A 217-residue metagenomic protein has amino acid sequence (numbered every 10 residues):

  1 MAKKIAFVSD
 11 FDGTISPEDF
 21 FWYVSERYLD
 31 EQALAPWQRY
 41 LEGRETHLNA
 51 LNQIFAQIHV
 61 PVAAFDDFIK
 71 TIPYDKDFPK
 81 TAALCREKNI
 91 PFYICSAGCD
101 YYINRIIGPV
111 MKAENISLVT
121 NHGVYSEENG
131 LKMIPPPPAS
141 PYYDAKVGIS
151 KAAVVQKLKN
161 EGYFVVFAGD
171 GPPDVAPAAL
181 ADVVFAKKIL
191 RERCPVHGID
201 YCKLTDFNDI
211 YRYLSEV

Functional and structural regions predicted by a protein language model:
M1-A56: Active-site neighborhood of HAD-like aspartate-dependent phosphohydrolases
A2-F7, F11-D12, I54-F65, A168-F185: Long, low-complexity, intrinsically disordered polar/charged segments
E18, D75, V175: Loop/helix-junction capping segments adjacent to catalytic residues or to phosphate/diphosphate-binding pockets
E26, K70-T71, Y93, A145: A generic secondary-structure micro-motif detector that highlights 1-2 residue hydrophobic/ambivalent hotspots embedded
Q32-Q38, V62-F65, A113-N115: Short, surface-exposed acidic
Y40-L41, I69, K159: Hydrophobic residues in alpha-helical segments
E45-A83, K88-I90: Metal-dependent phosphoesterase signature
P79-P91, G98-V217: C-terminal cap/substrate-recognition subdomain and adjoining C-terminal extension of metal-dependent phosphatase-like
